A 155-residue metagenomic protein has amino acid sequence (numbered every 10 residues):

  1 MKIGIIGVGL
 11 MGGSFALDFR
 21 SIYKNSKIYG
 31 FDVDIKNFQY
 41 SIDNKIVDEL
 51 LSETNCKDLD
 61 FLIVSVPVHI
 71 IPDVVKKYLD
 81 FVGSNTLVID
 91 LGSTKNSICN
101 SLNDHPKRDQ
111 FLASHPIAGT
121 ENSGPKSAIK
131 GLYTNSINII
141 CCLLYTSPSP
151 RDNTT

Functional and structural regions predicted by a protein language model:
M1-L50: NAD(P)+-binding Rossmann beta1-loop-alpha1 motif at the extreme N-terminus of oxidoreductases
Y29-F31, L51, I89, L112 (+1 more regions): Hydrophobic/aromatic beta-strand patches that form the interior of the parallel beta-sheet core in alpha/beta enzyme
N55-L79, L87: Rossmann-like NAD(P)-binding element
V66, G92, C142: Glycine-rich, N-terminal phosphate-binding loop of Rossmann-like dinucleotide-binding domains
V74-K126: Rossmann-like NAD(P)(H) cofactor-binding subdomain of soluble oxidoreductases
K126-S147: Short beta-strand and adjoining strand-loop segment in the mid-core of the Rossmann-like NAD(P)-dependent dehydrogenase
Y145-T155: Single conserved hydrophobic/aromatic residue that forms the stacking wall/gate of nucleotide- or nucleobase-binding
